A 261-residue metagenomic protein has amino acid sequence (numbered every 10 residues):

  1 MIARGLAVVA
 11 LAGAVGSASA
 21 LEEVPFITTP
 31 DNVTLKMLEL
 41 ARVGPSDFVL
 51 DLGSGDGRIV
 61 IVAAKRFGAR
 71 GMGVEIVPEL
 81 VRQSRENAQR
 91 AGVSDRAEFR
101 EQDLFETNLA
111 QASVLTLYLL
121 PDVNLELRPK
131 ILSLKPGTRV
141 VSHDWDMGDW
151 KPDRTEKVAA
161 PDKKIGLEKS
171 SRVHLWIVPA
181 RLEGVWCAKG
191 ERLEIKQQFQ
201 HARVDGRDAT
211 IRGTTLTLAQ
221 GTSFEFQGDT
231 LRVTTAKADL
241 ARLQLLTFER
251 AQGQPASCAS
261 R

Functional and structural regions predicted by a protein language model:
S17-D47: S-adenosyl-L-methionine
S46-G55: Conserved class I S-adenosyl-L-methionine
G57-I61: Glycine-rich SAM-binding Motif I of class I
R70-E75: Conserved SAM-binding motif I beta-strand of class I
P78-Q111: S-adenosyl-L-methionine
G137, V141, M147-T155, R192 (+1 more regions): Beta-sheet ligand-binding and adhesion/scaffold domains
R181-R192, A259: Tryptophan-anchored aromatic micro-motifs
A188-A219: N-terminal glycine/threonine-rich, aromatic-flanked beta-hairpin/loop signature
